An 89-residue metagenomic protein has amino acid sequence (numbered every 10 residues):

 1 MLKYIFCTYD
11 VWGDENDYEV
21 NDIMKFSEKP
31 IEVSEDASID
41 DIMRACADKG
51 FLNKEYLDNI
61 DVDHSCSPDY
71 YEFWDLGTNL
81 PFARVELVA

Functional and structural regions predicted by a protein language model:
M1, E32, D36-D40, D58: Intrinsic low-complexity, intrinsically disordered segments enriched in polar/basic residues
M1-T8, P30-E32, E72, R84-E86: Ser/Thr- (and often Asn-) enriched beta-sheet segments in non-cytosolic proteins
L2-I23: Short aromatic-glycine-(Arg/Gly/Cys) micro-motifs in beta-strand/loop hairpins
Y9-V11, D36, L76: Generic structural motif
N21-D36: A short, exposed loop/beta-hairpin motif centered on an aromatic-Gly-Thr core
D40-A89: Short, mixed-charge low-complexity intrinsically disordered segments
